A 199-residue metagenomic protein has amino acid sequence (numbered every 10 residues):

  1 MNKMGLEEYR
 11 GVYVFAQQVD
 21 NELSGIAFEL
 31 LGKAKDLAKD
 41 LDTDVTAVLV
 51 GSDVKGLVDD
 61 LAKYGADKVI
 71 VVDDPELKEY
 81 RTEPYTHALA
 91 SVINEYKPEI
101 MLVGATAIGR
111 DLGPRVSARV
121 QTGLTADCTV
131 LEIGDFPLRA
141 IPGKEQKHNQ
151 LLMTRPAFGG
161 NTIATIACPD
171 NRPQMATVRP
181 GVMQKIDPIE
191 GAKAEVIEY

Functional and structural regions predicted by a protein language model:
M1-Y199: N-terminal glycine-rich FAD/FM-binding segment characteristic of electron-transfer flavoproteins
